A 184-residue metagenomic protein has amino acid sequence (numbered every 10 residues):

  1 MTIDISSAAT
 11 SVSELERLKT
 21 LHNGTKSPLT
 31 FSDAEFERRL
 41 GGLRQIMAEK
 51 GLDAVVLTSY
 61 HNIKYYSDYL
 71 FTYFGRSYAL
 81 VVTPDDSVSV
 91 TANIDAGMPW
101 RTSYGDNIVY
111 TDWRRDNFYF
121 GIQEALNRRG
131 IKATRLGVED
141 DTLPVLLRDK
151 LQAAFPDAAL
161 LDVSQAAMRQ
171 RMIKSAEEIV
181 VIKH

Functional and structural regions predicted by a protein language model:
M1-V181: A composition/biophysics-driven feature that prefers long, compositionally simple stretches
